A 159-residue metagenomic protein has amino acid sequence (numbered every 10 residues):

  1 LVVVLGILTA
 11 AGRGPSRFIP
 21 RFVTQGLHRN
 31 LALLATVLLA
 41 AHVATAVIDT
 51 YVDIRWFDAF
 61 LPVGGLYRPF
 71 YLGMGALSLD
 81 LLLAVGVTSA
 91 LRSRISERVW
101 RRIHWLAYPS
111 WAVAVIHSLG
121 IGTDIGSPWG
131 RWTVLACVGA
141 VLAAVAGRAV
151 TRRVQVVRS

Functional and structural regions predicted by a protein language model:
L1-S159: Membrane-embedded alpha-helical bundles that constitute the cytochrome b-like, heme-associated redox core of multi-pass
